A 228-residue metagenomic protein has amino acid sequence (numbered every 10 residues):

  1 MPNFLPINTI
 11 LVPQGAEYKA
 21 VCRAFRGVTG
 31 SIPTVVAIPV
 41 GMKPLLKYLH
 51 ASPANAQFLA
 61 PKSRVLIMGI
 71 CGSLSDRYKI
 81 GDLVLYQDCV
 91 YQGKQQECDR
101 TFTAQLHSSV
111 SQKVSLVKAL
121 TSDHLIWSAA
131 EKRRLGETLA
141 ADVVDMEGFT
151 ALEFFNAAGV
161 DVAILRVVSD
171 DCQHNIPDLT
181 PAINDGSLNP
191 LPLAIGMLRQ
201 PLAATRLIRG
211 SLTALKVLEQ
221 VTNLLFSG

Functional and structural regions predicted by a protein language model:
M1-S111, A119, D142, A157: Metabolite-binding pocket within alpha/beta catalytic cores that recognizes anionic/polar moieties
A16, V40, P44, E97 (+6 more regions): Conserved active-site and cofactor/substrate-binding residues in soluble primary-metabolism enzymes
C22, H50, H107, F149-L152 (+1 more regions): Predominant activation on well-ordered alpha-helical scaffold segments within soluble catalytic domains
A24, D82-V84, E131, A194-L198: Short, basic/glycine-rich phosphate-binding loops at helix/coil junctions that contact nucleotide phosphates
Y48-N55, Q105-K113, L125-I126, A158-I164 (+2 more regions): Noncatalytic linker/hinge segments flanking ATPase motor cores
G72, G81, Q87, D123-H124 (+3 more regions): Flexible, active-site-adjacent loop/turn segments at secondary-structure boundaries
R100-Q173, P177-P181: Active-site rim beta-loop-alpha module in soluble metabolic enzymes
V168-G228: Regulatory input/activation interfaces that engage signals or partners
